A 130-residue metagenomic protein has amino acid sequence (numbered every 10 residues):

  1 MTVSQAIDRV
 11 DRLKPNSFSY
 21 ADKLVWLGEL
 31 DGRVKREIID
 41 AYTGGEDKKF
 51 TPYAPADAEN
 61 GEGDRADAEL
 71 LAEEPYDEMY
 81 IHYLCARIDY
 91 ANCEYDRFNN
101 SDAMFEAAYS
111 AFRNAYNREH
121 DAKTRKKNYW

Functional and structural regions predicted by a protein language model:
M1-E69, A107-W130: Conserved short "hinge" loops at termini or chain/domain junctions
L24-V25, N99-A103: Short, charged, amphipathic alpha-helical segments
L30-R33, P75, D96: Surface-exposed peri-terminal alpha-helical interaction modules
E69-E78: Structural motif
E78-Y90: Short, hydrophobic/amphipathic alpha-helical patches that form generic packing surfaces within helical domains
I88-F98: Short helix-capping/linker segments at secondary-structure and domain boundaries
D96-S101, H120: Hydrophobic alpha-helical segments
